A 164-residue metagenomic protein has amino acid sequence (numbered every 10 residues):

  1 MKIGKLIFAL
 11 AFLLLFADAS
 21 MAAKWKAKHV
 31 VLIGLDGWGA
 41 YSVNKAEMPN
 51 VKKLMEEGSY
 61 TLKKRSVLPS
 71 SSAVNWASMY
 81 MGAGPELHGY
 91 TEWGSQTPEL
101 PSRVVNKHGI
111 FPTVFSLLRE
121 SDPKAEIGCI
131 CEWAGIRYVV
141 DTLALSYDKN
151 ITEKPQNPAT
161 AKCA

Functional and structural regions predicted by a protein language model:
M1-L6: Positively charged n-region of N-terminal signal peptides that target proteins for export
I7-D18: Bacterial N-terminal signal peptides
L10, K28-H29: Alpha-helical hydrophobic/aromatic positions enriched in membrane-embedded helices and signal peptides
A19-A23: Boundary at the C-terminal end of the N-terminal hydrophobic targeting segment
K24-A27, G39-E120: Active-site nucleophile/metal-coordination loop of metallo-enzymes that catalyze phosphate/sulfate and related
G84-A164: His/Asp/Glu-rich, glycine-adjacent segments that coordinate divalent cations and/or stabilize oxyanion chemistry on
